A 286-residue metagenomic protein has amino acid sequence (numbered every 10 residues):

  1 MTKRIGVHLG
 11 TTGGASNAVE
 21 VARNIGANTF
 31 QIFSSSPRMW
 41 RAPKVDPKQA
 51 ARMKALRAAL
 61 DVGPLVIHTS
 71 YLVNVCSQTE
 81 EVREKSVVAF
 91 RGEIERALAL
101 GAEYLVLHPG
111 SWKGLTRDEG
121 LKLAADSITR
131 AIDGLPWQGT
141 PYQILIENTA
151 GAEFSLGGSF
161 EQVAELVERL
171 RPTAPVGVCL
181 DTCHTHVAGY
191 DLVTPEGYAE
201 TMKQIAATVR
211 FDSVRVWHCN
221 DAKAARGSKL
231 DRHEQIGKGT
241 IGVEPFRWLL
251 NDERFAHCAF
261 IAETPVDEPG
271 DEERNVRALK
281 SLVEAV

Functional and structural regions predicted by a protein language model:
M1-T69, V73-E95, A285-V286: N-terminal pre-domain/capping segments
H8-T12, S35-P37, S70-L72, G110-W112 (+4 more regions): Active-site beta-loop-alpha junctions enriched in small/polar residues
E20-A27, D46-V66, E93-G101, R130-T140 (+3 more regions): Acidic (Asp/Glu)-rich catalytic clusters
A22, H68, S86, A97 (+5 more regions): Conserved, mostly hydrophobic/aromatic
Q31, R215-H218, H257-T264: Conserved active-site loop/cleft motifs that coordinate metal ions or position small ligands
V75-G177: Active-site acidic/histidine proton-transfer and metal-coordination neighborhood in alpha/beta enzyme cores
E81-I94, R117-R130, S159-E168, E196-K203 (+2 more regions): Short, electropositive alpha-helical surface patch
T129-I236: Acidic/histidine-rich catalytic cores of soluble enzymes
